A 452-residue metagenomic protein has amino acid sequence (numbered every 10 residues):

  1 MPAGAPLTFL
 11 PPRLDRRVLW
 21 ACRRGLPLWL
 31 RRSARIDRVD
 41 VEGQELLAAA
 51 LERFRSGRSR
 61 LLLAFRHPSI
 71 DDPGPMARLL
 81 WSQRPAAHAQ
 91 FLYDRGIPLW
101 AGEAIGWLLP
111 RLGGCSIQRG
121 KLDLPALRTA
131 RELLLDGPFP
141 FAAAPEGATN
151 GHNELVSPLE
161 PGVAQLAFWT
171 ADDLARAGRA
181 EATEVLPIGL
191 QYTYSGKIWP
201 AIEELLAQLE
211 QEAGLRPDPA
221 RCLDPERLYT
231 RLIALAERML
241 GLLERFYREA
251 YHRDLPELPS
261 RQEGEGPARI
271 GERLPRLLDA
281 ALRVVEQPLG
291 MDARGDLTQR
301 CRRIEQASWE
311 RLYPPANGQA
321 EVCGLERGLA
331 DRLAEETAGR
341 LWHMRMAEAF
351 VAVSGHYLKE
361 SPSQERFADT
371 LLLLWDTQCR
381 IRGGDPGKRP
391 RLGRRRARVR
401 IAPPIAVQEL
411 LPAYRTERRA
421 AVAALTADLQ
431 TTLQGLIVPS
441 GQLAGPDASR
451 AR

Functional and structural regions predicted by a protein language model:
M1-A87, D94-A101, R119-G120, L124-P138 (+2 more regions): Membrane-interfacial terminal anchoring regions of lipid-handling membrane enzymes
G106-G113, I117-R119, L133: Domain-scale detector for complete catalytic domains at protein termini or as standalone homologs
A142-E146: Glycine- and acidic-rich phosphate- and metal-coordinating loops
